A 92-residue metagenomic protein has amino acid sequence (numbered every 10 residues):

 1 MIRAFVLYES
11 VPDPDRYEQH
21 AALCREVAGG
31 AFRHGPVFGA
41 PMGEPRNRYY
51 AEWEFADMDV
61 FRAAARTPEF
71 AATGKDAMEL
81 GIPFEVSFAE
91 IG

Functional and structural regions predicted by a protein language model:
M1-P68, S87-G92: Short S/T/G/P-rich N-terminal loop/turn motif that feeds into the first structured element of a domain
A28, A72-K75: Short arginine-rich
A65, G74-A77: Short, flexible helix/strand-to-coil boundary loops that buttress conserved ligand/catalytic motifs in alpha/beta
